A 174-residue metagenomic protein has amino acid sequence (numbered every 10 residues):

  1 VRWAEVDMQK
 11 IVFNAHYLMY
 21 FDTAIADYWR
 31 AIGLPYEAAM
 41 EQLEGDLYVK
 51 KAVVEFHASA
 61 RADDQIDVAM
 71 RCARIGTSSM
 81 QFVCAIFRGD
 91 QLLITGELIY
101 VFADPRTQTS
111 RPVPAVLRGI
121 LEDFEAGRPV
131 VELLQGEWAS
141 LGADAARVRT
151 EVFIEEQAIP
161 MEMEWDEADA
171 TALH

Functional and structural regions predicted by a protein language model:
V1-K51, D104-G127: Hot-dog-fold acyl-thioester-processing enzymes
F21, P129-T171: Short amphipathic alpha-helix that is part of the acyltransferase structural core
I25, W29-G33, Q42, V83 (+4 more regions): Binding-site signature for planar aromatic cofactors or substrates
I32-G45, P160-H174: Short secondary-structure junction/hinge motifs that connect adjacent elements
A38, E44-G45, D63-Q65, F82-V83 (+1 more regions): Short, positively charged
V49-K51, Q81, A172: Short coil/loop residues immediately preceding or within conserved phosphate-binding loops of NTP-utilizing enzyme
K50-F56, V68-A69: Short structured motifs
F56-Q65, A73-R128: HotDog/MaoC-like acyl-thioester-processing domains
